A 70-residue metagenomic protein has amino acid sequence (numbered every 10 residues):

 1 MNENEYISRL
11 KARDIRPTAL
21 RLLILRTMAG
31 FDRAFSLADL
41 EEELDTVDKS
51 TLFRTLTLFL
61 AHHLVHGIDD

Functional and structural regions predicted by a protein language model:
M1-L25: Short alpha-helical segments that sit at the start of domains
I15, A29-D32: Short helix-capping/hinge SLiMs at alpha-helix to coil transitions
A34-E43: Short acidic, hydrophobic short linear motifs in intrinsically disordered regions
V47-D48: Short coil turns linking two alpha-helices in DNA-binding domains
L52-H63: Basic amphipathic alpha-helical segments that dock to polyanions
D69-D70: Short, Lys/Arg-rich nucleic-acid/phosphate-binding segment
